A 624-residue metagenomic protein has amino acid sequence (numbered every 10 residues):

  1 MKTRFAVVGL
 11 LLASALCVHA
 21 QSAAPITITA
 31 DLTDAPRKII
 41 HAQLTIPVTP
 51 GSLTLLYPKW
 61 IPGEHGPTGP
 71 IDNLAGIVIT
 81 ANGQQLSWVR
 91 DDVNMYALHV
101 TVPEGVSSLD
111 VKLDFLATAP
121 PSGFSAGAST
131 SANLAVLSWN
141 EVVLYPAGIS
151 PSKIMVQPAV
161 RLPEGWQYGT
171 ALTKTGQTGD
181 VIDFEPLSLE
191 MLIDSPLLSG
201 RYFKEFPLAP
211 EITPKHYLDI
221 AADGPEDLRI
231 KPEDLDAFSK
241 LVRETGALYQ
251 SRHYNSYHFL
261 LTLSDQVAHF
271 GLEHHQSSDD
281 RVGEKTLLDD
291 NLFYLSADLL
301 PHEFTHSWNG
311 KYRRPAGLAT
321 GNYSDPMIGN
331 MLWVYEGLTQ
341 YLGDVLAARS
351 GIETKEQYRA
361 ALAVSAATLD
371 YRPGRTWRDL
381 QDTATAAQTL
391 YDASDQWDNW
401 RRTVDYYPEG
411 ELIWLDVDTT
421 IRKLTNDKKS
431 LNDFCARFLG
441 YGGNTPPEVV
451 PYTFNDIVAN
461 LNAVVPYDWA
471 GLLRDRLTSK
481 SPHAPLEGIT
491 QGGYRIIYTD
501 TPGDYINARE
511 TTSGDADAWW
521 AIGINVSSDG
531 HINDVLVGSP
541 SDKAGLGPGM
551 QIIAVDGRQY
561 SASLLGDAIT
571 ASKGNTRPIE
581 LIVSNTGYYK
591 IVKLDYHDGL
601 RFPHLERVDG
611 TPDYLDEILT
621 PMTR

Functional and structural regions predicted by a protein language model:
M1-F5: Positively charged n-region of N-terminal signal peptides that target proteins for export
V7-C17: Bacterial N-terminal signal peptides
Q21-W60: Early extracytoplasmic/domain-onset interaction patches
T33, T45-P47, P62, P67-Y254 (+1 more regions): Non-catalytic architectural context of zinc metalloproteases
R37, P70, P151, K231-F238 (+11 more regions): Solvent-exposed, acidic/flexible segments
P207-L332, L338, L342: Juxtacatalytic substrate-recognition/specificity segment
V334-K355: Extended catalytic-interface subdomain
G343, E353-R624: C-terminal recognition in membrane/secretory proteostasis and scaffolding
